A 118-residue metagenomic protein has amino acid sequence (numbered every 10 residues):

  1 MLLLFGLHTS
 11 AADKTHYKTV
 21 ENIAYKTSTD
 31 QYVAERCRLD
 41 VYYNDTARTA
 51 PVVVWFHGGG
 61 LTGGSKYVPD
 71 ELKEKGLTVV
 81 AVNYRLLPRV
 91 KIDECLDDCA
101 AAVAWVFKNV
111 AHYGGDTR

Functional and structural regions predicted by a protein language model:
M1-T15: Bacterial Sec-dependent N-terminal signal peptides
A11-R48: N-terminal cap/lid segment of alpha/beta-hydrolase-fold proteins
T49-G60: Short beta-strand element of the alpha/beta-hydrolase
G59, N83-V90: Short beta-to-alpha linker loops that shape the active-site pocket of alpha/beta-hydrolase fold enzymes
S65-V82: Short amphipathic alpha-helix adjacent to the substrate-entry channel of hydrolases
L96: Helix-loop module immediately N-terminal to the HCX5R catalytic loop in PTP-like cysteine phosphatase domains
A100-V103: Generic structural signal for well-ordered alpha-helices, preferentially at hydrophobic/aromatic core positions
F107-R118: Gly/Ser-rich "nucleophile elbow"/oxyanion-hole loop immediately N-terminal to the catalytic nucleophile in hydrolases
